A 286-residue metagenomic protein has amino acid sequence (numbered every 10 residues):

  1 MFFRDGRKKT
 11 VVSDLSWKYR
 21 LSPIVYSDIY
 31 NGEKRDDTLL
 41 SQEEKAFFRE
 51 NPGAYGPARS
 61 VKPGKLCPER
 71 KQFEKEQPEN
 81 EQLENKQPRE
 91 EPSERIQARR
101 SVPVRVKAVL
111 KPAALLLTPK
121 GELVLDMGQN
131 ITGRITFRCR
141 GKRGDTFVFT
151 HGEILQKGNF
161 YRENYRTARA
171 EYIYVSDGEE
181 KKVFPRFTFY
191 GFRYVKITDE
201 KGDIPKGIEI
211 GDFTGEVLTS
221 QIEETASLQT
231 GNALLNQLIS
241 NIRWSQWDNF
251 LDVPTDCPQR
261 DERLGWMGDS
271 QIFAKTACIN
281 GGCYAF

Functional and structural regions predicted by a protein language model:
M1-Q259, G268-D269, A285-F286: Extracellular/oxidizing-compartment recognition motifs
I272-C283: Well-ordered alpha-helical scaffold segments within catalytic/enzyme domains
